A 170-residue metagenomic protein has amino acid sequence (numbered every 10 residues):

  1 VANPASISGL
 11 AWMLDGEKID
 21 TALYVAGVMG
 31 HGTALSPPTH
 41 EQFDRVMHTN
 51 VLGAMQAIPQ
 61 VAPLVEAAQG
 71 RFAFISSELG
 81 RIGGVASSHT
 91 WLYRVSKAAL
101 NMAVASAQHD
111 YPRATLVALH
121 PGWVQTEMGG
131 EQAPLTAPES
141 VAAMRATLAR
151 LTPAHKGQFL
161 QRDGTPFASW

Functional and structural regions predicted by a protein language model:
V1-A5: Rossmann-fold cofactor-recognition segment
A11, I58, V65, V104 (+1 more regions): Short-chain dehydrogenase/reductase
I19-L23: Conserved hydrophobic beta-strands of the Rossmann-like cofactor-binding core in SDR/related NAD(P)H-dependent
Y24-V25, R71-S77, T115-H120: Structural signature of the Rossmann-like NAD(P)-dependent dehydrogenase/reductase core
V28, G32-M47, M55-Q56, Q69-H109: Catalytic loop of short-chain dehydrogenase/reductase
E66-A67, H109-R113, V124: A short hydrophobic alpha-helix cap/turn motif
A118-T126, G130-W170: C-terminal helical subdomain
